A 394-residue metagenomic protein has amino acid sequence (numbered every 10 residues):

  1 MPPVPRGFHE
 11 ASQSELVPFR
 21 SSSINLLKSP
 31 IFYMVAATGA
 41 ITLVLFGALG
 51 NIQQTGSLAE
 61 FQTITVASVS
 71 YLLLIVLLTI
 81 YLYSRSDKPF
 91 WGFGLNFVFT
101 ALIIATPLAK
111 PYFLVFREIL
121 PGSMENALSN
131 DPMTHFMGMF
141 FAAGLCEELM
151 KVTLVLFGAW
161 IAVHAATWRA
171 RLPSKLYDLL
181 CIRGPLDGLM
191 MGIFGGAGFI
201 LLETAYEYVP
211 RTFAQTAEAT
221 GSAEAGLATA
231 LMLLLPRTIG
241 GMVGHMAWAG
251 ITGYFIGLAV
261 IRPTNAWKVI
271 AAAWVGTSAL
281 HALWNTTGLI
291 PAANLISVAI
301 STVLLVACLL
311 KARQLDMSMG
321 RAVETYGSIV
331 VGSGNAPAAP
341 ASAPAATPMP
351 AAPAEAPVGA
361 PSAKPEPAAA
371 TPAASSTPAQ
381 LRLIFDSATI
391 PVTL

Functional and structural regions predicted by a protein language model:
M1-P361, P365-L394: Hydrophobic alpha-helical segments at protein termini of multi-pass membrane proteins
